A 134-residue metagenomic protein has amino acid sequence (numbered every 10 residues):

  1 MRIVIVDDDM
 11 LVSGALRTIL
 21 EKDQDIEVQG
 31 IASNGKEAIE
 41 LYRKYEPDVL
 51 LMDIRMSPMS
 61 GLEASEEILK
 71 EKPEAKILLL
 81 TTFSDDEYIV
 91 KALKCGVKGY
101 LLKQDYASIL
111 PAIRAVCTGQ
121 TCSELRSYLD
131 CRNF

Functional and structural regions predicted by a protein language model:
M1-V12, L16-L20: Conserved acidic segment of CheY-like receiver
D7, D53, T81: Active-site residues of response regulator receiver
D25-S33, L41: Short hydrophobic/Thr-rich beta-strand motif most characteristic of the beta2 strand and flanking loop of CheY-like
N34-E37, S60-E63: Acidic catalytic/metal-coordinating carboxylates
Y45-L51: Active-site beta3 strand of CheY-like receiver
S57: The feature encodes the CheY-like receiver
E87-L93, Q104-F134: Short, flexible helix-to-coil linker/hinge segments that flank and couple to helix-turn-helix
